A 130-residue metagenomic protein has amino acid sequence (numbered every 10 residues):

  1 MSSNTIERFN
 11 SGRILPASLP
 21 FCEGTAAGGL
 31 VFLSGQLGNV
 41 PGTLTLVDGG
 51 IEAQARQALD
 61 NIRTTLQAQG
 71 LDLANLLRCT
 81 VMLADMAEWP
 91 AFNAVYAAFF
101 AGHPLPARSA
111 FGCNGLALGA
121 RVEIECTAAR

Functional and structural regions predicted by a protein language model:
M1-D60, T64-L77, L83-R130: N-terminal presequence-like segments and the immediate start of the first folded domain
